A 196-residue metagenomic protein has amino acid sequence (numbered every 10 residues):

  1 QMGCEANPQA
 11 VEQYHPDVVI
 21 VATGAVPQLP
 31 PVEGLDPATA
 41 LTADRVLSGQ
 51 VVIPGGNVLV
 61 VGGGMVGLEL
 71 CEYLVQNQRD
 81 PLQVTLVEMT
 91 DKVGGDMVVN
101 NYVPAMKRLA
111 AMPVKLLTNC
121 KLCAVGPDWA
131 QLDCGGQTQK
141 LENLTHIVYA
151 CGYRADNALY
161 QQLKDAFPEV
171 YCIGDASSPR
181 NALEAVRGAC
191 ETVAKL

Functional and structural regions predicted by a protein language model:
Q1-P8, A110-V125: A conserved beta-strand/loop element that lines the FAD pocket in flavoprotein oxidoreductases
Q1-V18, A22-D96, D133-L196: Rossmann-like dinucleotide/flavin-binding elements
V32, Q78, R108, V114 (+2 more regions): A generic structural signal for short, solvent-exposed coil/turn residues that cap or connect secondary-structure
N57-V66, Y73, N101-L116: Cytosolic transmitter module of two-component histidine kinases and hybrid His-Asp phosphorelay receptors
